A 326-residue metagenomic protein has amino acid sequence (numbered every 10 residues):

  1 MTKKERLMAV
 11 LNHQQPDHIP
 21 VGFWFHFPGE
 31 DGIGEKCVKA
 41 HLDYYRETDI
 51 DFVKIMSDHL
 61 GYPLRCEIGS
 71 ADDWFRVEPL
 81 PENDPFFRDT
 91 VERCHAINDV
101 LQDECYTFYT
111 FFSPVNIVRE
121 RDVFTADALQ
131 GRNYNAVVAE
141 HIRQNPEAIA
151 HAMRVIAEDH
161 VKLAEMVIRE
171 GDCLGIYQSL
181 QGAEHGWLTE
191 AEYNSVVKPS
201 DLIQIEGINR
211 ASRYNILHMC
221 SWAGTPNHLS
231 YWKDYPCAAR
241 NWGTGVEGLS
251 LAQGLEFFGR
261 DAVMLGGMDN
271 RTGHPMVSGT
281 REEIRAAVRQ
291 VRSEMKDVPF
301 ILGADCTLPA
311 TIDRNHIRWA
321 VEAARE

Functional and structural regions predicted by a protein language model:
M1-K36, A40, D51, I55 (+1 more regions): Active-site loop segments of alpha/beta catalytic cores
I33-K39, P63-A71: Glycine-rich loop at the start of a catalytic domain that most often binds anionic cofactors/ligands
L42-Y44: N-terminal accessory beta-strand-rich subdomains and adjacent acidic, glycine-rich linkers that precede catalytic cores
R46-L64: Short N-terminal amphipathic alpha-helices
D72-E78, G131-R132: Active-site gating loops and adjacent loop-to-helix segments of metal-dependent hydrolytic enzymes
